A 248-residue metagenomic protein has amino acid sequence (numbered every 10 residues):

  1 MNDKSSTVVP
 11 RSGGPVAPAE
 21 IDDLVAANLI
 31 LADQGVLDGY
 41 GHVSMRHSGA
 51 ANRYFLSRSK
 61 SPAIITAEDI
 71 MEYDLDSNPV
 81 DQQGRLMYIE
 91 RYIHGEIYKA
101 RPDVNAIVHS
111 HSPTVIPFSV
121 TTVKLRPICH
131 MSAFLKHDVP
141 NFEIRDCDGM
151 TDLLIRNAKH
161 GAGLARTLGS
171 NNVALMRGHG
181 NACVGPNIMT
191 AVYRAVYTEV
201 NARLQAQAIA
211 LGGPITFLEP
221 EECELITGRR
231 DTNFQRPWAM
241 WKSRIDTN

Functional and structural regions predicted by a protein language model:
N2-N248: Glycine-rich flexible loops
